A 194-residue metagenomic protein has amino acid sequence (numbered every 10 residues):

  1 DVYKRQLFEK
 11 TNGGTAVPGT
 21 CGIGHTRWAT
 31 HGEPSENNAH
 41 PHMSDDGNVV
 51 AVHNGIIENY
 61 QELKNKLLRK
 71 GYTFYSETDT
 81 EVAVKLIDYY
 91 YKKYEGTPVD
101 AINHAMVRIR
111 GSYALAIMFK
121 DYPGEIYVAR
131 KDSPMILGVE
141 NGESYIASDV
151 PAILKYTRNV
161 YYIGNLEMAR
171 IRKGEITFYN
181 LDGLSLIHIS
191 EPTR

Functional and structural regions predicted by a protein language model:
D1-L186, S190, R194: Conserved short alpha-helical segments that host acidic/polar catalytic motifs at enzyme active sites
